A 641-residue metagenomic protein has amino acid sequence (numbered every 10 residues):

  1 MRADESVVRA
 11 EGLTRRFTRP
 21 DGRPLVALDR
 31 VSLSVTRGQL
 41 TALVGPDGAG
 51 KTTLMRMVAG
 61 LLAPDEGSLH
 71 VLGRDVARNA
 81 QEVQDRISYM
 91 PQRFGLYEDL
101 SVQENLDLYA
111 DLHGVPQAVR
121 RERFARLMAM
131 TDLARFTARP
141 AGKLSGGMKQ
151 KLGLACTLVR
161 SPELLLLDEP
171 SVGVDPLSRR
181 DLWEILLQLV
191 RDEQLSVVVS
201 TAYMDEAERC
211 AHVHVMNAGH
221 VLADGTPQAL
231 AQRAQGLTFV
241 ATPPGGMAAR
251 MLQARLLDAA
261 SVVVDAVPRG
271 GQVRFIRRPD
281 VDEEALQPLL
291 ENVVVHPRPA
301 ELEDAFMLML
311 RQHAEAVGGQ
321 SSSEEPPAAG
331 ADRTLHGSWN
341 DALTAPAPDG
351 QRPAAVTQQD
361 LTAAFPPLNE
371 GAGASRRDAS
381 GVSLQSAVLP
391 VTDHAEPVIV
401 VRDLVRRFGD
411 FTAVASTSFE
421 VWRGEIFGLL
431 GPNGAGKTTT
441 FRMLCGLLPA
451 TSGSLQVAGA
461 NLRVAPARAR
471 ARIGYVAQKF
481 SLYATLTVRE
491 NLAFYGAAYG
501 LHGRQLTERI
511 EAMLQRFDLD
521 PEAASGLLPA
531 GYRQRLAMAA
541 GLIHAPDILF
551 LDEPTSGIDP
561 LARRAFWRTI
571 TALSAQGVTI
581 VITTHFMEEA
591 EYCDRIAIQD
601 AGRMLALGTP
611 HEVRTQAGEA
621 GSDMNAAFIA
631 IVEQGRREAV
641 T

Functional and structural regions predicted by a protein language model:
A59, C445: Helix-to-loop junction immediately C-terminal to a conserved catalytic motif
G67-R78, E82-V83, G453-N461, R468-A469: Conserved ABC transporter NBD signature motif
D107, D111, A118-F136, A493 (+2 more regions): Conserved ABC ATPase "signature" region
L154, M538: Hydrophobic anchor residue at the start of the ABC signature
L165-D168, L549-D552: Catalytic Walker B motif of ABC-type/P-loop ATPase nucleotide-binding domains
